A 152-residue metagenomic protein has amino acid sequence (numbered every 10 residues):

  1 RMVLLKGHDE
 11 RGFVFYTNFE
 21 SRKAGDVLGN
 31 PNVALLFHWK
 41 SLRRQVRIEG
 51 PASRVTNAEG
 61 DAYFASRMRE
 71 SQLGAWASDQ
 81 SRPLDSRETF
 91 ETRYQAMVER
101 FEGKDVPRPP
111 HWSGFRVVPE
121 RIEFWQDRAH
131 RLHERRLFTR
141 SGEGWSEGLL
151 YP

Functional and structural regions predicted by a protein language model:
R1-P152: Binding-site signature for planar aromatic cofactors or substrates
